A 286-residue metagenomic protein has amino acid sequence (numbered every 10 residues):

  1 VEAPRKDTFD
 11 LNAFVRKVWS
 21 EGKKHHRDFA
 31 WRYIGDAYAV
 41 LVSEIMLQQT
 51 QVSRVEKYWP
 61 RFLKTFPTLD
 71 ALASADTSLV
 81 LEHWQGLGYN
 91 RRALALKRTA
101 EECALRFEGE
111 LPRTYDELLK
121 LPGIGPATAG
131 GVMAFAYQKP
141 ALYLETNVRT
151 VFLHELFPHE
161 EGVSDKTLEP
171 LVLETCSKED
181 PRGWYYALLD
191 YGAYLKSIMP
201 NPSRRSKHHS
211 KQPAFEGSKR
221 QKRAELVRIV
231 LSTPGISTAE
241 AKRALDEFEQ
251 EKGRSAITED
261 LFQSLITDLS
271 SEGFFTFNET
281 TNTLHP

Functional and structural regions predicted by a protein language model:
A3, T8-R223, S232-G253, E259: Catalytic cores of DNA base-excision repair glycosylases
W31, T276-F277, P286: Short beta-strand "wing" residues that participate in macromolecule-binding interfaces
K252-S270: Short amphipathic alpha-helical interaction segments
T267-N282: A short, conserved structural fragment
